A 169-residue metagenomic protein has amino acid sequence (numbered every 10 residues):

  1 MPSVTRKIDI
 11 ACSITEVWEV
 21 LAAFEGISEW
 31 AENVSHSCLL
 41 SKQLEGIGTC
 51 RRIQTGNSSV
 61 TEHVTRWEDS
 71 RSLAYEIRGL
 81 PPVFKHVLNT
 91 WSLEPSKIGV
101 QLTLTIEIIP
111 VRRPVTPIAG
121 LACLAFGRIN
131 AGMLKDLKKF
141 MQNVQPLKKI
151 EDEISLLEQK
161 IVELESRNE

Functional and structural regions predicted by a protein language model:
M1, N57, P82-F84: Glycine-centered tight beta-turn/hairpin loop motif at sheet-sheet or coil-to-beta transitions
M1, S70-S72, K97-Q101: A generic structural signal for beta-strand entry/edge sites
M1-S41, L157-E169: Hydrophobic ligand-binding cavity/cleft-lining segments
T5, E25-T61, S70-S72: Short beta-edge strand/loop motif at the mouth of beta-sheet-based domains
R6-I8, V60-R66, V87-P95: Hydrophobic/aromatic beta-strand elements that line small-molecule binding cavities or substrate pockets in beta-rich
V17-L21, I27, R51, V64 (+3 more regions): Hydrophobic pocket/interface hotspot
G79-G132, K139, K148-I150: Beta-strand/loop substructures that line and gate deep hydrophobic ligand-binding cavities in soluble
F140-I161: Charged phosphate-binding loop/patch that engages nucleotide di/tri-phosphates or the phosphate backbone of nucleic
